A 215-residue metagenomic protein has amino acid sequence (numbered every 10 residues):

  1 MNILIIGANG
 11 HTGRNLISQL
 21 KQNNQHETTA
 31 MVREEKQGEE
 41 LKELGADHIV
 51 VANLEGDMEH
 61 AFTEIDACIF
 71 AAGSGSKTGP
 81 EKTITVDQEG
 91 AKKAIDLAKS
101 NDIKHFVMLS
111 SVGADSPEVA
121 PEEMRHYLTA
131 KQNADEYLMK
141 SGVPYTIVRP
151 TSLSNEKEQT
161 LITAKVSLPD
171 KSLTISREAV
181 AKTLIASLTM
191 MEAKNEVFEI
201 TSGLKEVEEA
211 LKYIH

Functional and structural regions predicted by a protein language model:
I3-N24: N-terminal Rossmann NAD(P)H-binding glycine-rich loop of SDR-like oxidoreductase domains
I6, H11, T29-M31, K82 (+2 more regions): Conserved Rossmann-fold NAD(P)-dependent oxidoreductase catalytic core, especially the SDR/UDP-sugar
A30-S100, L188-T189: NAD(P)H-binding glycine-rich loop region in Rossmannoid oxidoreductase-like domains and their noncatalytic homologs
K77, V112-V119, L153-K157: Conserved catalytic-site region of short-chain dehydrogenase/reductase
A91, K171-A186, E196: Substrate-positioning beta->alpha
T146-K165: Flexible, glycine-rich beta-alpha linker
E156-I162, S187-E196: Glycine/proline-rich active-site loop of Rossmann-fold NAD(P)-dependent oxidoreductases
M190-A210: Core catalytic loop region at the nicotinamide-binding pocket of NAD(P)H-dependent oxidoreductases
